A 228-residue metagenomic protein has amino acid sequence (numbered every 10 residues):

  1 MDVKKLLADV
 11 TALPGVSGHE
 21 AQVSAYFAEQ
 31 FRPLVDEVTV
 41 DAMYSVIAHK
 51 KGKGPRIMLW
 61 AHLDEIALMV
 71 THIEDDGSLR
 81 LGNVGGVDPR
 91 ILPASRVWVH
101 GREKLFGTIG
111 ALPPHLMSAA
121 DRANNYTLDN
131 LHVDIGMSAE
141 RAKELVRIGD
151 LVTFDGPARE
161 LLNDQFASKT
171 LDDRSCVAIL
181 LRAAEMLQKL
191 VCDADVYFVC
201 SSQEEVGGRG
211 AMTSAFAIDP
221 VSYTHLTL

Functional and structural regions predicted by a protein language model:
M1-L226: N-terminal hydrophobic/helix-forming segments and targeting peptides
